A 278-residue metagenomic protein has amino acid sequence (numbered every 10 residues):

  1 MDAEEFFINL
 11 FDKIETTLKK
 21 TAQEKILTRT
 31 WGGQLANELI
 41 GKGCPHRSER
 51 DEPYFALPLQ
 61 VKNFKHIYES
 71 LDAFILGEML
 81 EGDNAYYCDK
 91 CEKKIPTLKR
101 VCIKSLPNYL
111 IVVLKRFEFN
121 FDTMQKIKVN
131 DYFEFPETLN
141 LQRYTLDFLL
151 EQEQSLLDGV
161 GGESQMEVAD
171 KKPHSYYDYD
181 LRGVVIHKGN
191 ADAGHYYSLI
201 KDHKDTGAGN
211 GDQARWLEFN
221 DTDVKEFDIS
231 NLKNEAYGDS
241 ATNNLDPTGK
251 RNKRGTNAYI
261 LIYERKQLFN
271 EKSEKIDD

Functional and structural regions predicted by a protein language model:
M1-P53, D89-E92: Papain-like cysteine protease catalytic cores
K19-A22, I26, H46-D278: Exposed substrate/partner-binding surface patches
